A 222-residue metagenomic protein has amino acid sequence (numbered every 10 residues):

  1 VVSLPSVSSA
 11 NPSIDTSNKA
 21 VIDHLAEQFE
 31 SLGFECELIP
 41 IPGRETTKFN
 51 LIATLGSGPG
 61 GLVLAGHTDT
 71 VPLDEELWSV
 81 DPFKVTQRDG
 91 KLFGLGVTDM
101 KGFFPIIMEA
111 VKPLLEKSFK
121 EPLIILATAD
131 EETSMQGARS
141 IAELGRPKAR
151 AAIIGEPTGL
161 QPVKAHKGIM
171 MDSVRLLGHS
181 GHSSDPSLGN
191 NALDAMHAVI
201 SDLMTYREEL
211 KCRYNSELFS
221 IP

Functional and structural regions predicted by a protein language model:
V1-L95, E116-F119: Acidic/His- and Gly-rich active-site-bordering loop/insert found across diverse amide/peptide-bond hydrolases
A26, P105-M108, K112, R139-A142 (+1 more regions): Predominant activation on well-ordered alpha-helical scaffold segments within soluble catalytic domains
E35, L92-D99, S184-A192: Short alpha-helix boundary/capping segments
L73-Q87, A149, K164-R175: Acidic-glycine-rich active-site phosphate/pyrophosphate-binding loop
R88-G90, A110-I125, L203-R213: Phosphate-handling active-site elements
M100-M171: Acidic/histidine-rich catalytic neighborhood of metal-dependent amide-processing enzymes
A151, Q161-A198: Metal-dependent peptidase/peptidase-like ectodomains
S183-P222: Acidic-enriched catalytic cores of C-N bond-cleaving enzymes acting on peptides and small amides
